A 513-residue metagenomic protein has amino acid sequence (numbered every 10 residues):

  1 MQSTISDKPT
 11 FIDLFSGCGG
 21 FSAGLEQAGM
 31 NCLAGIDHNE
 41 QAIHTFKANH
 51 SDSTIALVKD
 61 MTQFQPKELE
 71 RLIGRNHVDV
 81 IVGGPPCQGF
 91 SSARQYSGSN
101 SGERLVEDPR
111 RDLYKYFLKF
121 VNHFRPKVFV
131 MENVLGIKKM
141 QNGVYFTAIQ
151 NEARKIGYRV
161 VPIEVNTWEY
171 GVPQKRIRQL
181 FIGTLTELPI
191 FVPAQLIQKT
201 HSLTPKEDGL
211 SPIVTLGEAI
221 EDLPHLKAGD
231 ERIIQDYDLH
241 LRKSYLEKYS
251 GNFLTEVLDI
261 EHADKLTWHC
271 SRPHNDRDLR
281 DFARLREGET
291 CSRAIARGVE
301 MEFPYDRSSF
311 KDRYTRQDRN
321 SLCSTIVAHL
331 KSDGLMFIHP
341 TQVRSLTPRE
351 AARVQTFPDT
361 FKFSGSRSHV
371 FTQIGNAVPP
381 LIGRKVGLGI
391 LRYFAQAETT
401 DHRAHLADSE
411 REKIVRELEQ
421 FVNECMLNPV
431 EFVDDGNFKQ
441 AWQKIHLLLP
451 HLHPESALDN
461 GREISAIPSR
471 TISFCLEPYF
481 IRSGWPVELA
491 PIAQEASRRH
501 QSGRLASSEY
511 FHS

Functional and structural regions predicted by a protein language model:
T4-L14, C18-R125, L135-K139, V144-F146: Core alpha/beta nucleotide-donor-binding catalytic domains of modification enzymes
G17, I81-G84, F117, F129 (+6 more regions): Conserved small-residue
F64-L69, E164-W168, S309-D312: Short alpha-helical segments and helix-capping/turn motifs at coil-helix boundaries
E70-R75, S92-E302: Class I S-adenosyl-L-methionine
R242-H451, G461-I481, I492, S507-Y510: C-terminal target-recognition/interaction regions appended to catalytic cores
E495-S497, L505: N-terminal amphipathic/hydrophobic targeting modules at extreme N-termini, encompassing cleavable Sec/SRP-type signal
